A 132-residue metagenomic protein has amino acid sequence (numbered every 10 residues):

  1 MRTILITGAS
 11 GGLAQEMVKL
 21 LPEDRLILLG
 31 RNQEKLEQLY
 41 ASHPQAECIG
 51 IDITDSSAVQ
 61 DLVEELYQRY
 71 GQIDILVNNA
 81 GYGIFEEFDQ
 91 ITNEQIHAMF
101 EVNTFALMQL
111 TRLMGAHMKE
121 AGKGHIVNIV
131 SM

Functional and structural regions predicted by a protein language model:
S10-G11: Conserved glycine-rich cofactor-binding loop
E23-E37: Conserved glycine-rich Rossmann-like NAD(P)H-binding loop of the short-chain dehydrogenase/reductase
I51-D61, N93: The beta1-alpha1 cofactor-binding region of Rossmann-like NAD(H)/NADP(H)-dependent oxidoreductases
N79-I84: Conserved NAD(P)H cofactor-binding loop of Rossmann-fold oxidoreductase domains
E87-F88, Q95-H97: Substrate-binding pocket helix/loop in short-chain dehydrogenase/reductase
T111-R112: A short, exposed helix-loop element centered on a Lys and neighboring polar residues
S131: Residue(s) in the substrate-gating loop at a strand-loop-helix junction that position the organic substrate next
